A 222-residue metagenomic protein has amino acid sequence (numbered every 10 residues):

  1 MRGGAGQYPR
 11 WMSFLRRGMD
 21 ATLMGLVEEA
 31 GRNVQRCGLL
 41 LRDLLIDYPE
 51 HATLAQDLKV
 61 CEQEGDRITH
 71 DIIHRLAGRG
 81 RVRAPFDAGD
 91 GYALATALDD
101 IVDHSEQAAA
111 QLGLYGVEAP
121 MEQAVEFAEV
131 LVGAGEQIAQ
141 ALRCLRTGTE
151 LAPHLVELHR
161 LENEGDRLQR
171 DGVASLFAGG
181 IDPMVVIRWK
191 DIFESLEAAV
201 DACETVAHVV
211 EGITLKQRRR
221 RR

Functional and structural regions predicted by a protein language model:
M1-R222: Cytosolic, long alpha-helical scaffolding segments
